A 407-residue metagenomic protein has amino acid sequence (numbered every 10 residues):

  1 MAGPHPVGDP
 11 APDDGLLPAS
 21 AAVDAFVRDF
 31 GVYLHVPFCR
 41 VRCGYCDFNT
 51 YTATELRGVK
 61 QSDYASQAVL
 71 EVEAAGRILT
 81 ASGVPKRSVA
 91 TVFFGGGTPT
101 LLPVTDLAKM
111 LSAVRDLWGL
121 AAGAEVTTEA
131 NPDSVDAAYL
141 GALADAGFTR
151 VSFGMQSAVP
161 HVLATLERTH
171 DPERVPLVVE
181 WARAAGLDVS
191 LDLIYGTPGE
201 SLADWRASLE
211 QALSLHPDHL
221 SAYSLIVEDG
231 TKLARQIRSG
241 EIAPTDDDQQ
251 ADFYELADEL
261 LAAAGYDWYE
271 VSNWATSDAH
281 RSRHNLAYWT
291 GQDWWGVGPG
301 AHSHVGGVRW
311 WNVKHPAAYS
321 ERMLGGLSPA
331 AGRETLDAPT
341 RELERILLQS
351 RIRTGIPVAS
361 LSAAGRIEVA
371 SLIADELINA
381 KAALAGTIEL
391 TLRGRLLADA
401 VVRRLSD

Functional and structural regions predicted by a protein language model:
M1-Y33, R40, K86, A380: Flexible, acidic/Gly-rich N-terminal and inter-domain linker regions that tether and position cofactor-handling modules
G15-D29, N49-A363: C-terminal scaffold of the Radical SAM
H35-T50: Local cysteine-cluster metal-coordination motifs and their immediate loop/turn environment, predominantly Fe-S cluster
S362-E376: Short amphipathic alpha-helical interaction segments
I373-A385: A short, conserved structural fragment
A385-T391: Minor-groove-contacting beta-hairpin "wing" of winged helix-turn-helix DNA-binding domains
L392-D407: Short, amphipathic alpha-helical interaction segments positioned at domain boundaries
